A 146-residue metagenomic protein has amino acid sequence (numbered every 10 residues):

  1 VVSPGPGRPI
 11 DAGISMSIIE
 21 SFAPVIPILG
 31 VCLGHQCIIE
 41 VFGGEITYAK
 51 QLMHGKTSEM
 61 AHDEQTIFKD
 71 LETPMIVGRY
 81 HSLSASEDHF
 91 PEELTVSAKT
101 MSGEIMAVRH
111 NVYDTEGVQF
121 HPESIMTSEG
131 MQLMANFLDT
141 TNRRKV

Functional and structural regions predicted by a protein language model:
V2-D70, I76, M134: Cysteine-nucleophile active-site neighborhood
G7-R8, S86, M126: Glycine-rich nucleotide phosphate-binding loop and flanking beta-alpha elements of Rossmann-like dinucleotide-binding
L29, T47, G78, S97 (+1 more regions): Hydrophobic/aromatic beta-strand patches that form the interior of the parallel beta-sheet core in alpha/beta enzyme
C32, H81, H121: Histidine-centered divalent metal-coordination motifs
T57-E59, I105-A107, G117: Conserved hydrophobic/aromatic beta-strand scaffold that supports enzyme active sites
T66-Y113: Catalytic beta-strand/loop cores that center a nucleophilic Ser/Cys/Thr and support acyl-enzyme chemistry
V112, G117-S128: Phosphate-binding/catalytic loops
I125-V146: Acyltransferase
